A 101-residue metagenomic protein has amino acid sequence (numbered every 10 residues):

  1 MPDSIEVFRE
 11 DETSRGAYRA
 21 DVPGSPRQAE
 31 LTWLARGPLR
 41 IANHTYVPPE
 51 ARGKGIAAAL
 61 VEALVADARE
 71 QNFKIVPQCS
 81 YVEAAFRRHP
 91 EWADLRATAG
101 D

Functional and structural regions predicted by a protein language model:
M1-L39: N-terminal first-folded block
D21, A58-L60, A84: Basic, gly/Ser/Thr/Pro-rich low-complexity segments located predominantly at protein N termini
R36, R52-G53: A generic structural signal for short
T45-R52: A short, internal acetyl-CoA/4′-phosphopantetheine-binding micro-motif in the GNAT/acyltransferase core
G53-V65: Conserved acetyl-CoA-binding loop-helix of GNAT-fold acetyltransferases
A66-D101: C-terminal structural segments of small proteins and small subunits
